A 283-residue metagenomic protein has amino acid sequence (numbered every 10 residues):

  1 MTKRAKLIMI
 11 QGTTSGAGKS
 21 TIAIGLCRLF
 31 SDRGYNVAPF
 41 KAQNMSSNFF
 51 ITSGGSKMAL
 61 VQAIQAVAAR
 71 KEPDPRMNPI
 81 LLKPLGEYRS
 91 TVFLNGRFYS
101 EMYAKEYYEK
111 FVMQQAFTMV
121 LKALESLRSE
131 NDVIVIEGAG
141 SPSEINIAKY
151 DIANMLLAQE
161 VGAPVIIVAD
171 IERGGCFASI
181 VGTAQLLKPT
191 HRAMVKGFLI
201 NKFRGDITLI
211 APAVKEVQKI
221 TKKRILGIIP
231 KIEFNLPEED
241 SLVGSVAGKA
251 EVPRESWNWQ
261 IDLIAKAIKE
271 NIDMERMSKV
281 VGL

Functional and structural regions predicted by a protein language model:
T2-L283: Flexible phosphate-sensing "switch/lid" loops adjacent to ATP/NTP-binding sites across phosphate-transfer
